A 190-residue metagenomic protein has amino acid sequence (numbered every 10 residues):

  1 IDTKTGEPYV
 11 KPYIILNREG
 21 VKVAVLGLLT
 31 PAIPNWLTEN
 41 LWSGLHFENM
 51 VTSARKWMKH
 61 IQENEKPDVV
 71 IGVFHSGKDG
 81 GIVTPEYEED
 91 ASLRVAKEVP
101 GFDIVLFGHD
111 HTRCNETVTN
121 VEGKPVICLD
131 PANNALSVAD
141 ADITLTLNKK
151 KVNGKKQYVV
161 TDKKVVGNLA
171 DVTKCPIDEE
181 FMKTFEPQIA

Functional and structural regions predicted by a protein language model:
I1-D171: Acidic, metal/ion-coordinating pockets
Y158-A190: Hard-cation-handling environments
